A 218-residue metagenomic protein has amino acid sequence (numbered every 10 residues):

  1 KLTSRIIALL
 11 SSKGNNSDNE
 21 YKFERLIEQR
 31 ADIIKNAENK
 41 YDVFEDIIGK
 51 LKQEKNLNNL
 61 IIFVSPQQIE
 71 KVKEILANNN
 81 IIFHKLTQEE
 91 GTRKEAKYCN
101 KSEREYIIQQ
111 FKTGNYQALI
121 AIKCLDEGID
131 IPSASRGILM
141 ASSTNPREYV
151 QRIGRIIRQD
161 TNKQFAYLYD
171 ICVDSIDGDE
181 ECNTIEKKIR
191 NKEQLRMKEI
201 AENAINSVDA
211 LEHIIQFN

Functional and structural regions predicted by a protein language model:
K1-L60, V64-Q67, K71-N78: Interdomain linker/hinge connecting the two RecA-like lobes of the SF2 helicase core
G49-Q53, K112-T113, T161: Residue-level signal for alpha-helix termini/capping positions
I61-F63, I69-D126: Conserved helicase ATPase core of P-loop NTP-dependent helicases/translocases
S65, Q88, S142, I171-V173: Cofactor-binding loop segments of dinucleotide-utilizing enzymes, especially the Rossmann-like FAD- and NAD(P)+-binding
P66, K73, I131, V150 (+2 more regions): Conserved strand-to-helix beginnings and helix N-cap segments that scaffold or border functional pockets
A118-I122, D126-S143, E148-Q151, F165-I171: A short beta-strand element within the Helicase C-terminal
R155-R190: Conserved segment of the helicase C-terminal RecA-like domain
E180-N218: Long, largely alpha-helical accessory region at the distal end of helicase-like NTP-driven motors
